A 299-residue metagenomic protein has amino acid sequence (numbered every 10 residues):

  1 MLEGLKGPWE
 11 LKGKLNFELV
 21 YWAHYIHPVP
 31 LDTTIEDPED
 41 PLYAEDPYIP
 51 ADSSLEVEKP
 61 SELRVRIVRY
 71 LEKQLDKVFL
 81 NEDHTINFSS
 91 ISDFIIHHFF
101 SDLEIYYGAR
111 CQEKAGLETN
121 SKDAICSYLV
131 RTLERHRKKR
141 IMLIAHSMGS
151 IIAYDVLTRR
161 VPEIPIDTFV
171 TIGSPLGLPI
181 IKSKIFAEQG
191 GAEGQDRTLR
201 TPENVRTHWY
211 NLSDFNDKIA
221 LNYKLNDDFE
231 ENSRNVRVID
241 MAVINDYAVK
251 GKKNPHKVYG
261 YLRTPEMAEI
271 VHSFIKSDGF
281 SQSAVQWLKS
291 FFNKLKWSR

Functional and structural regions predicted by a protein language model:
M1-W22, H27-D32, N81-I144, M148-R299: Lipid deacylating catalytic domains
G13-R69: N-terminal accessory alpha/beta regions
E58, E62-S92: Contiguous, non-catalytic segments that form substrate-binding/exosite surfaces or channel walls
